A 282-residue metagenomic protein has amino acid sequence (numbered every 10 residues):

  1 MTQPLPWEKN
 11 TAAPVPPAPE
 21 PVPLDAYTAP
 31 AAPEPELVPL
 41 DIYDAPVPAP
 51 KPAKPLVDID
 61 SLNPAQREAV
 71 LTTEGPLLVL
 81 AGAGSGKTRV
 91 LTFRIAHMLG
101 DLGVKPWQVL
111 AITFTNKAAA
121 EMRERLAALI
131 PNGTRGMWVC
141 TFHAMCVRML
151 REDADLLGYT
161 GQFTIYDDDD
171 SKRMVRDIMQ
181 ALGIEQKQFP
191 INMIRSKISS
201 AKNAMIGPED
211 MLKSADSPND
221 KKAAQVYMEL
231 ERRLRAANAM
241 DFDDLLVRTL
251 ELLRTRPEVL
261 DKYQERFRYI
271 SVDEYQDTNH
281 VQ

Functional and structural regions predicted by a protein language model:
T2-A12, P16, P21-P30, E34-V57 (+3 more regions): A basic/glycine-biased coupling hinge at the interface between accessory DNA-binding modules
I59-E74: N-terminal pre-P-loop "Q-motif" helix
P64-R67, F93, H280-V281: Short alpha-helical elements of helix-turn-helix
E74-R94: Walker A/P-loop
D273: Charged catalytic and DNA/RNA-contacting regions of genome-maintenance and nucleic-acid-processing enzymes
